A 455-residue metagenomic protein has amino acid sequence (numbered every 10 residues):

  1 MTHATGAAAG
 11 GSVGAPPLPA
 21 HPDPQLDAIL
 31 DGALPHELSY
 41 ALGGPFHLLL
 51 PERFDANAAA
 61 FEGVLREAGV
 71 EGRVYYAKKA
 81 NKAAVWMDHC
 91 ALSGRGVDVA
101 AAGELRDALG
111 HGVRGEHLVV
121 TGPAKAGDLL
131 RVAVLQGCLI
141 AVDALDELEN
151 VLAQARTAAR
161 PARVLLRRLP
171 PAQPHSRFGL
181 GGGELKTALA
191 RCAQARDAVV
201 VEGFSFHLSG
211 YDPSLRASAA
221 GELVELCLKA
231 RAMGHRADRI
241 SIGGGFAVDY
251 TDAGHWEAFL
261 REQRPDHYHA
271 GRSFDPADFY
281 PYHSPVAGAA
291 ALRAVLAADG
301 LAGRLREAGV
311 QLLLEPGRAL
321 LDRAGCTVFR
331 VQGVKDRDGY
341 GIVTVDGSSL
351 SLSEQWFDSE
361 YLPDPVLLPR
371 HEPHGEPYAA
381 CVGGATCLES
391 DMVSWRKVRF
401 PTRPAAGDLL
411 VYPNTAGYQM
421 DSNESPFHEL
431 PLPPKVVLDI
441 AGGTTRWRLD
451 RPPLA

Functional and structural regions predicted by a protein language model:
M1-V142, L148-A162, R196, A232 (+1 more regions): A charged N-terminal "starter" segment
P45, Q136-V142, A172-G182, S209-A217: Flexible, glycine/proline-enriched loop segments at strand-loop-helix junctions that form or flank small-ligand binding
F54, K79, A101, A133 (+6 more regions): Conserved, mostly hydrophobic/aromatic
R73-Y75, G96, G115-V119, L139-A141 (+6 more regions): Structural preference for beta-strand elements that scaffold enzyme active sites
A80-K82, G103, A124-A126, A144-L148 (+6 more regions): Active-site-proximal loop/turn and secondary-structure-junction residues that shape catalytic pockets, frequently
A144-V200: Conserved anion-binding
R196-H207, A406-L410: Internal alpha/beta core interface subdomains
S209-P213, S218-A455: C-terminal active-site-proximal or functional interface alpha/beta core segments in diverse enzymes
